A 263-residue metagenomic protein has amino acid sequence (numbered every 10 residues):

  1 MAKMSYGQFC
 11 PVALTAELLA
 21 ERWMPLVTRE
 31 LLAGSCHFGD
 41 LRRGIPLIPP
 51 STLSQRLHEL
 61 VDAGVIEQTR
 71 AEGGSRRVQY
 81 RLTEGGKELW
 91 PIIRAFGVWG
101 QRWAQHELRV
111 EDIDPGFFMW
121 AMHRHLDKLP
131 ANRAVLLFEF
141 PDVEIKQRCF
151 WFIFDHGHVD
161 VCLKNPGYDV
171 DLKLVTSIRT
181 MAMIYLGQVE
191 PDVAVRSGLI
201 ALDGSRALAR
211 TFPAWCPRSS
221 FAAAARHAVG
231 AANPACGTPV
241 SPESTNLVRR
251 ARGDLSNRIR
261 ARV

Functional and structural regions predicted by a protein language model:
M1-Q8: N-terminal intrinsically disordered/low-complexity leader segments
M4, E30, R42, V170 (+1 more regions): Generic anion/oxyanion-binding catalytic loop in active/binding sites
F9-C10, V175: A generic alpha-helix surface/boundary motif
C10-I48, T52: N-terminal helix-turn-helix DNA-binding core of bacterial DNA-binding proteins
S35, P50-R77, R81-E88, R94-V263: Feature captures hydrophobic
